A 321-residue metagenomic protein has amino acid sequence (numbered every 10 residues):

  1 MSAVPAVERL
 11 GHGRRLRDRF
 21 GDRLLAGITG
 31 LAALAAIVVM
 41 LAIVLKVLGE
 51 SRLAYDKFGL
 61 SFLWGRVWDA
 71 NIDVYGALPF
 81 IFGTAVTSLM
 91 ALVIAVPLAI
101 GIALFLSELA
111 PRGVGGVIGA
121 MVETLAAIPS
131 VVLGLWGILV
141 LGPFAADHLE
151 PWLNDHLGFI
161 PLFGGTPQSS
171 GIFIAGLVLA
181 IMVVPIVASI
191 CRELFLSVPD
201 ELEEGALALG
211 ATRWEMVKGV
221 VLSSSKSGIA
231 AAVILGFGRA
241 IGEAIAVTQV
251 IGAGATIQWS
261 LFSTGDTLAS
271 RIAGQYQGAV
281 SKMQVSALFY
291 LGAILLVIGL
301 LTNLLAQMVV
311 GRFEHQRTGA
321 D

Functional and structural regions predicted by a protein language model:
M1-A33, A306-D321: Transmembrane alpha-helical segments of polytopic membrane transport and secretion proteins
R9-R23, G27-I28, V47-A91, P111-R112 (+3 more regions): Periplasmic/extracellular loop-to-transmembrane helix junction in inner-membrane transport proteins
A26, L98-G137, E203, Q316-D321: Cytoplasmic-entry segments and transmembrane alpha-helices of multi-pass inner-membrane transporters
D56-Y75, L135-I181: Membrane-interfacial helix termini and adjacent extracytoplasmic/periplasmic loops of multi-pass transporters
L78-F105, V233: Transmembrane alpha-helix signature in integral membrane proteins
A120, T124, I128, V132 (+4 more regions): Transmembrane alpha-helices
R192-L196, D200, L207, Q277-S281 (+1 more regions): C-terminal transmembrane helix and the adjacent membrane-cytosol boundary/short C-terminal tail of inner/organellar
V247-V297: Interhelical loop and adjacent transmembrane-helix boundary motif in polytopic membrane transport permeases
